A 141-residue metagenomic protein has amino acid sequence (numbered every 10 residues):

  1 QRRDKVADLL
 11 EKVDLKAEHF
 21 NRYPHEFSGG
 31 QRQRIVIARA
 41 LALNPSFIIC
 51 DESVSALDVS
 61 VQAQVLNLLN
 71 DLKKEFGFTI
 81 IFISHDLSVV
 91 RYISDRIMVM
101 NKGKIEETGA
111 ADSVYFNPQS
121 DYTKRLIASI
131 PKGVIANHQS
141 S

Functional and structural regions predicted by a protein language model:
Q1-E18, I127-A128: Conserved ABC ATPase "signature" region
Y23-F27, Q31: Conserved ABC ATPase signature
I37, V65: Hydrophobic anchor residue at the start of the ABC signature
A42-S46: A short, proline-enriched helix->beta-strand linker immediately N-terminal to the Walker B motif in ABC-type P-loop
V90-Y92: A short, surface-exposed alpha-helical micro-motif characterized by mixed small hydrophobic and charged/polar residues
R96, T108: Short, glycine/charged-rich "phosphate-handling" switch motifs in NTP-dependent and phosphotransfer domains
